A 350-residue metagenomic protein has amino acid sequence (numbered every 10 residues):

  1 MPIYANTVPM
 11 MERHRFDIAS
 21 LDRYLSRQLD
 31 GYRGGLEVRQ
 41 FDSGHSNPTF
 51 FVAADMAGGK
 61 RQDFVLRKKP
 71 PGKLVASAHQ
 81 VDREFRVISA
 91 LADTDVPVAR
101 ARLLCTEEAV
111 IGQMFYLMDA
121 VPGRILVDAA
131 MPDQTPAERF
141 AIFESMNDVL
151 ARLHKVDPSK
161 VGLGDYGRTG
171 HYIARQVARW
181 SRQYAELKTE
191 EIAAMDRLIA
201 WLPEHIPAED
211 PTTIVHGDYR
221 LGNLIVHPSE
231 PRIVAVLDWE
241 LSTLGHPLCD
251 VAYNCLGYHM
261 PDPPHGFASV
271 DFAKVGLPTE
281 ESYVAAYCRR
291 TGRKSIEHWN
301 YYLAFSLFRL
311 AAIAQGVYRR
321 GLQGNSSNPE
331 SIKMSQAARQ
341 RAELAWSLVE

Functional and structural regions predicted by a protein language model:
M1-Y32: Juxta-kinase regulatory segment immediately upstream of eukaryotic protein kinase catalytic domains
G35-I214, P228-E230: ATP-binding pocket architecture of kinase catalytic cores
G167-R168, K294-S306: All-alpha amphipathic helical-bundle segments outside canonical DNA-binding/catalytic cores that form hydrophobic
I214-H216, L221: Catalytic-loop of the protein kinase fold
L224-V226: Hydrophobic residue at the +6 position relative to the catalytic HRD Asp in the kinase catalytic loop
L237-S242: Activation of the activation-loop gatekeeper triad in protein kinase-fold domains
C249-T291, F305-G324: Active-site activation/catalytic loop segments of kinase-like enzymes and analogous catalytic loops in related
S295-I296, A312-E350: Helical subdomain adjoining the active site within ATP-dependent kinase catalytic cores
